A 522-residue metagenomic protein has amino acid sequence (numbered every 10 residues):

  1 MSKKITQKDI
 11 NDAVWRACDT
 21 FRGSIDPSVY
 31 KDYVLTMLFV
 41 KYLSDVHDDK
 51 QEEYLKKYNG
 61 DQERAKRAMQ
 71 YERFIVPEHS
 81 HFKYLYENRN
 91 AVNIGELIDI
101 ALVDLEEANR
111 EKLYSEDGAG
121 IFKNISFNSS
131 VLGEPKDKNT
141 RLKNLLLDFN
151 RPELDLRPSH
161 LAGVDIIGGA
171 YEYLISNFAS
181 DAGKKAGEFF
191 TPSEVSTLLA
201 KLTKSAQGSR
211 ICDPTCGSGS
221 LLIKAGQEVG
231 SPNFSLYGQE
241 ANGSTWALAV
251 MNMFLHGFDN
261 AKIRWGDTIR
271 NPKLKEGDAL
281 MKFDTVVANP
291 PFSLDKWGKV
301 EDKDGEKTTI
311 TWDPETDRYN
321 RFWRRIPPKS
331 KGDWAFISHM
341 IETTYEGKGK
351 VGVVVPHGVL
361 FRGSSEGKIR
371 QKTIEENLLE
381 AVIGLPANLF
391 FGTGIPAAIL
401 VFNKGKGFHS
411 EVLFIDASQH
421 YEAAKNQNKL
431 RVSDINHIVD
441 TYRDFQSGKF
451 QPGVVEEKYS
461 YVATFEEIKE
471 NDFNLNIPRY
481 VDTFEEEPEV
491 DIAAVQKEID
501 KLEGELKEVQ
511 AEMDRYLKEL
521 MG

Functional and structural regions predicted by a protein language model:
M1-T203, Q207, R264-K273, G384-A387 (+3 more regions): Non-catalytic, mostly N-terminal accessory regions of nucleic-acid modification and defense proteins
K3-I5, L280-G522: A conserved structural/catalytic subdomain of Rossmann-like adenosyl-cofactor enzymes
F39-L43, L154, I175, A179 (+5 more regions): Non-catalytic alpha-helical coupling and interface elements of nucleotide-dependent molecular machines and regulators
H47, V229, T344: Active-site catalytic pocket residues across diverse enzymes, especially alpha/beta-hydrolases
N177-S180, P232, E315-F322: Gly-rich Lys/Arg/Thr-decorated short loops/hinges at beta-loop-alpha junctions or inter-strand turns that position
A179-A182, S231-F234, E422-A424: Short small-residue beta-strand/loop micro-motif enriched in glycine and branched aliphatics
K185-A288, F292-E306, Y319, W334 (+2 more regions): Conserved S-adenosyl-L-methionine
